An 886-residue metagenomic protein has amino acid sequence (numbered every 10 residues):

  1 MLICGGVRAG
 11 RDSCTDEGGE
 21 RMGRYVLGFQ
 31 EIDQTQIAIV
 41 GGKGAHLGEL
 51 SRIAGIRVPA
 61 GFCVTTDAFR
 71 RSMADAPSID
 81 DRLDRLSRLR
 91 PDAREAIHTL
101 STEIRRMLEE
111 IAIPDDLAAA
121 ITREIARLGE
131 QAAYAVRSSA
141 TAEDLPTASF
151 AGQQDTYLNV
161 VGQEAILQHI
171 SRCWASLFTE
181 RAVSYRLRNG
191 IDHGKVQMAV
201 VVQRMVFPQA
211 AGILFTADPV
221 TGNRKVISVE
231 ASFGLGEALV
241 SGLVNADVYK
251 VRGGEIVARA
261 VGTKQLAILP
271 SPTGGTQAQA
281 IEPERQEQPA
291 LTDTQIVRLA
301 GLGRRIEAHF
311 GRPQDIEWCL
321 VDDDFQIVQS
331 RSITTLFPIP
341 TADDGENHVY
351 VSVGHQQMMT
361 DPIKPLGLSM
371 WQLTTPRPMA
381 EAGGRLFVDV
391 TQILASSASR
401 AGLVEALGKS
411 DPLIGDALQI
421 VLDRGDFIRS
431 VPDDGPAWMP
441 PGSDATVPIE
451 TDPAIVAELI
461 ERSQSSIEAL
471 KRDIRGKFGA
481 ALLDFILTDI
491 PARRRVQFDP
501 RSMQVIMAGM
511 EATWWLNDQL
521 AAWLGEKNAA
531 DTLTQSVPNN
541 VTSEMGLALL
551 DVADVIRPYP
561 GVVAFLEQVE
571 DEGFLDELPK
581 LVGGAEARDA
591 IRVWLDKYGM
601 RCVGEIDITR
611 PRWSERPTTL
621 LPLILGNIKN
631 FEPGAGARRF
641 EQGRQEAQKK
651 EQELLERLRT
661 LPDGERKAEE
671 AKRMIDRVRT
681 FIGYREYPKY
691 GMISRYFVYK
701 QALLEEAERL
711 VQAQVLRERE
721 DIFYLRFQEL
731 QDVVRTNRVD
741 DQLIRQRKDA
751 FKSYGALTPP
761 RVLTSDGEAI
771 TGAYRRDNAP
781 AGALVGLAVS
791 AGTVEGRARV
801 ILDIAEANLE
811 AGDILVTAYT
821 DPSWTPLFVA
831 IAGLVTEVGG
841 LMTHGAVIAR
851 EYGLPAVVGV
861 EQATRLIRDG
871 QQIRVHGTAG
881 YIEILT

Functional and structural regions predicted by a protein language model:
L2-R8, C14-T886: Non-catalytic, soluble scaffold/interaction modules
